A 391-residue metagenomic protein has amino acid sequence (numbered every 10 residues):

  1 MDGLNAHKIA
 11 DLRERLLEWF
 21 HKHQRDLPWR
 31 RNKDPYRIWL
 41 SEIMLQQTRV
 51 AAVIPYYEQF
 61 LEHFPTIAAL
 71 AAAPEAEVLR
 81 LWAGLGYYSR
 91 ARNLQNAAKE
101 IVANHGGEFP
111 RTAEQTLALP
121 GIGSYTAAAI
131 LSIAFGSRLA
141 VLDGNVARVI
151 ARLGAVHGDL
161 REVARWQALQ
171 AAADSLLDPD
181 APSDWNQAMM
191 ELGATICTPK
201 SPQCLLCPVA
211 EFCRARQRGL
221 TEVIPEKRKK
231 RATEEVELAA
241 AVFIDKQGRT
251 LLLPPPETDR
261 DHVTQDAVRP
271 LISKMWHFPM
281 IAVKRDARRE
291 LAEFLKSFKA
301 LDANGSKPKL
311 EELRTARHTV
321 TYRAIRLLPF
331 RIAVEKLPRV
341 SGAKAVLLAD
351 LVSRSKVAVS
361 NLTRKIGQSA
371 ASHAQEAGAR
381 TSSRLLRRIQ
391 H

Functional and structural regions predicted by a protein language model:
M1-D26, R31, A194-H391: Intrinsically disordered, low-complexity, charged terminal extensions of DNA damage-control enzymes
G3-A10, E14-V223, E235, K299-N304: Catalytic cores of DNA base-excision repair glycosylases
